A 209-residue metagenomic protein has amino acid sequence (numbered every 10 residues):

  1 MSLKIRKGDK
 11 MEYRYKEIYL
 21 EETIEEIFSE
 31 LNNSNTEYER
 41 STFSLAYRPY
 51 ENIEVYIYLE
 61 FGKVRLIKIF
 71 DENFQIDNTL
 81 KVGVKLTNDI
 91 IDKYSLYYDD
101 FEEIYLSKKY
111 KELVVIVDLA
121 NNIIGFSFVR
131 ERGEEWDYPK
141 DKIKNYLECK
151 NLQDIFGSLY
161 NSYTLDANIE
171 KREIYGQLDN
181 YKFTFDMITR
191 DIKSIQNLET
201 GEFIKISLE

Functional and structural regions predicted by a protein language model:
M1-K10: Short, Lys/Arg-enriched N-terminal segments with co-localized hydrophobic residues within the first ~10-30 amino acids
E12-E17, F74-T79, K142-Y146: Short, recurring structural edge motifs at helix starts
E22-K63, K81-Y138, N145, N151-L208: A cross-family detector of function-defining hotspots
I67: Short basic alpha-helical hairpin corresponding to helix-turn-helix/winged-helix-like nucleic-acid-binding
F70-E72, G133: Glyoxalase I/VOC metalloenzyme domain signal
